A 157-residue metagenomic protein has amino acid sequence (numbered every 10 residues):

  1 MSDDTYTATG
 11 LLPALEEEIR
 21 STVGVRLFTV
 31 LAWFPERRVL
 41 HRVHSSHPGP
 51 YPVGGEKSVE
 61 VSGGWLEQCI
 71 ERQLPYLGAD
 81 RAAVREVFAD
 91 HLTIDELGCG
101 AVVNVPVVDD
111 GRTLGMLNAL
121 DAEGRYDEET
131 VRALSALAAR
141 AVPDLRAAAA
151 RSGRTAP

Functional and structural regions predicted by a protein language model:
T7-V30: Amphipathic alpha-helical coiled-coil segments that mediate homodimerization and allosteric signal transmission
T9-L12, L120-P157: Juxtadomain coupling helices with adjacent low-complexity linkers
L27, H91, N104, M116: Short hydrophobic/aromatic beta-strand element in the GNAT-like acyltransferase core that lines or flanks the acyl-donor
T29-V53: GAF sensory/regulatory domain recognition with acknowledged cross-activation on helical regulatory dimers
P50-E86, D95: Regulatory sensory and allosteric helical modules in signal-transduction proteins and certain transcription factors
A101-V108: A short, aliphatic-rich beta-strand micro-motif
V108-D121: Sensory-domain boundary capping and coupling elements
